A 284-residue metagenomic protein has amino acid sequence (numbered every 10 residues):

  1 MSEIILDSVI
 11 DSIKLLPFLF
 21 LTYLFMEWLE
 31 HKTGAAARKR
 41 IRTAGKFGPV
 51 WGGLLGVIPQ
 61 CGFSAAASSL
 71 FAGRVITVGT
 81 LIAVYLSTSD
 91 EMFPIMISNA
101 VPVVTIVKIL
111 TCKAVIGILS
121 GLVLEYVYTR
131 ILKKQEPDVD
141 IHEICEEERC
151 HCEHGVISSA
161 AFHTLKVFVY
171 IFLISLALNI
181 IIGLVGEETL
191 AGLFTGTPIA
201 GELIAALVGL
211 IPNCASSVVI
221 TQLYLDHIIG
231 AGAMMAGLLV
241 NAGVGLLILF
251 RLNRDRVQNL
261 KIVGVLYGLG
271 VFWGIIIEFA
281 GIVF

Functional and structural regions predicted by a protein language model:
M1-W28, A35, K108-E202, V263-F284: Selected transmembrane alpha-helices and immediately adjacent juxtamembrane segments of polytopic inner-membrane
E3-I4, F47, P102, G155 (+1 more regions): Alpha-helix capping and helix-coil boundary motifs
T33, F250-G268: Interfacial loop-to-transmembrane junctions
R42-A44, V50-Q60: Hydrophobic transmembrane alpha-helices
R42-T43, T80-Y85, K261-L266: Cytoplasmic-side transmembrane-helix entry/capping segments in multi-pass membrane proteins
L55-L110, I182-N253: Membrane-interfacial helix-loop connectors
